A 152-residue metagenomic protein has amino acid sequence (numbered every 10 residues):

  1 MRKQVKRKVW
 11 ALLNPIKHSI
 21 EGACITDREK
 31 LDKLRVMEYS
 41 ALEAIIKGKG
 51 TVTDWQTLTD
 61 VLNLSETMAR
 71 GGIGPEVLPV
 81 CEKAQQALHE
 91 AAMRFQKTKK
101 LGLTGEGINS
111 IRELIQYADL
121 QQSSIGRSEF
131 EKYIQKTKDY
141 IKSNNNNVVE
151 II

Functional and structural regions predicted by a protein language model:
M1-H18: Short Lys/Arg-rich cationic patches that frequently serve as NLS/NoLS or arginine-rich RNA/DNA-binding motifs
K6, L13, K30, R35-Y39 (+4 more regions): Short amphipathic alpha-helical segments that mediate assembly, nucleic-acid/protein binding, or membrane association
P15-G50, E76-G102, T137-D139, S143 (+1 more regions): Short, flexible domain-boundary/linker segments around small modular repeats
K49-R70, T104-L120: Extracellular/lumenal glycan-associated surfaces
T57-E90, L120-K136: Extended intrinsically disordered, low-complexity coil regions enriched in Ser, Thr, Gly, Ala and often Pro
K99-I152: Amphipathic alpha-helical binding modules
